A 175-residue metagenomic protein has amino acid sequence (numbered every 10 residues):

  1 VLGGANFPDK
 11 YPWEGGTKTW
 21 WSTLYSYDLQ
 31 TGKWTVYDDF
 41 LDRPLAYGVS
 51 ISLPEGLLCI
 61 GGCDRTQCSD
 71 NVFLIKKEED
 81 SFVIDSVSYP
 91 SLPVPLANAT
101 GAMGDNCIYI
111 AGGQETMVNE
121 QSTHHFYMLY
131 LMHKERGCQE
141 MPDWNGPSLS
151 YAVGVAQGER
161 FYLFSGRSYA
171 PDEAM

Functional and structural regions predicted by a protein language model:
V1-M175: Kelch-like beta-propeller repeat domains
